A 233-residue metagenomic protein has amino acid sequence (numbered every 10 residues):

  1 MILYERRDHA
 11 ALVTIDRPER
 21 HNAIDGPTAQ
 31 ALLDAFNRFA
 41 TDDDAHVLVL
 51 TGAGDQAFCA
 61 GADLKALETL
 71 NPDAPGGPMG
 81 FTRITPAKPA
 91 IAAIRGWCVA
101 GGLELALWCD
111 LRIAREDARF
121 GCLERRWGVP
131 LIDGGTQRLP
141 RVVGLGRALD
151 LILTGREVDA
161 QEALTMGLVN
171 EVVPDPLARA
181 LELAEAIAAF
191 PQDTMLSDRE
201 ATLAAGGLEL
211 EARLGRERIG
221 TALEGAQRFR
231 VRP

Functional and structural regions predicted by a protein language model:
M1, L33-N37, P75-F81, L107 (+1 more regions): A generic local structural motif
M1-D55: Conserved CoA-thioester-binding segment of acyl-CoA-metabolizing enzymes
M1-D8, D43, D55, G155-A160 (+2 more regions): C-terminal alpha-helix plus adjacent terminal tail
V13, L50, D63, L105-L107 (+3 more regions): Hydrophobic/aromatic residues within transmembrane alpha-helices of multi-pass small-molecule transporters
A23-G26, A60, T69, L153 (+2 more regions): Phosphate-coordinating loops and pocket residues in cytosolic domains that bind phosphorylated ligands
G52-P86, C98, G128, E209 (+1 more regions): Glycine- (often His-adjacent) and acidic-residue-rich active-site loop that binds/positions the CoA thioester
I84-M195: Crotonase-fold acyl-CoA enzyme core
